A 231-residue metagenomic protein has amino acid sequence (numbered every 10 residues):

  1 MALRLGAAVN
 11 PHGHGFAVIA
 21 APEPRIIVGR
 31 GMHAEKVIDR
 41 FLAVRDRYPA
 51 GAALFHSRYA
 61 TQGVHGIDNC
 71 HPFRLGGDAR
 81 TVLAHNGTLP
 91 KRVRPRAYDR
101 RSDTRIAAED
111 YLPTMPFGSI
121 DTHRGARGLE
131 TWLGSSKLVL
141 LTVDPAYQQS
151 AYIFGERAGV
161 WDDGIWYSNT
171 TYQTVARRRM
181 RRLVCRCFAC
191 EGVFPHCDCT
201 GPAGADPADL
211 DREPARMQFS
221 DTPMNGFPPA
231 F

Functional and structural regions predicted by a protein language model:
M1-F231: Conserved short alpha-helical segments that host acidic/polar catalytic motifs at enzyme active sites
